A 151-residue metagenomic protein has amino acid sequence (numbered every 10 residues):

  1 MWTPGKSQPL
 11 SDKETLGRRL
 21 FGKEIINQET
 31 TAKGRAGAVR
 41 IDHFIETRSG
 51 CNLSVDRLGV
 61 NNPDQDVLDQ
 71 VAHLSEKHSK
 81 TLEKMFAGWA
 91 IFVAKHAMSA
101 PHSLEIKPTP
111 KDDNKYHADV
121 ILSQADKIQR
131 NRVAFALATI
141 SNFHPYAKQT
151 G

Functional and structural regions predicted by a protein language model:
M1-K6, C51-D66, Q124, R132-T139: Generic detector of solvent-exposed, compositionally biased contiguous segments
M1-N52: ADP-ribose/NAD+-binding catalytic cleft of ART/PARP-like enzymes
G34-G37, D64, S75, D126 (+1 more regions): Intrinsic-disorder-associated interaction segments
I41, V71, V133-L137: Generic structural signal of hydrophobic/aromatic residues within well-ordered alpha-helices of folded domains
D42-K115: ADP-ribosyltransferase catalytic core
H96-G151: Active-site or metal-binding loop neighborhoods of secreted/extracellular toxin and effector enzymes
